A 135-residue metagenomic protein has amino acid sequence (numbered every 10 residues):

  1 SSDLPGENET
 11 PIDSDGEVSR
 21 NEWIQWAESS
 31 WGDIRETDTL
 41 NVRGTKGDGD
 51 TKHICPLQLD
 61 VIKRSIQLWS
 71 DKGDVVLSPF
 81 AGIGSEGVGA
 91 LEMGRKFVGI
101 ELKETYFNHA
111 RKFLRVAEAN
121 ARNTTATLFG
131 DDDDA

Functional and structural regions predicted by a protein language model:
S2-H109, R115, A135: Core catalytic lobe of class I
R111-A135: S-adenosyl-L-methionine
